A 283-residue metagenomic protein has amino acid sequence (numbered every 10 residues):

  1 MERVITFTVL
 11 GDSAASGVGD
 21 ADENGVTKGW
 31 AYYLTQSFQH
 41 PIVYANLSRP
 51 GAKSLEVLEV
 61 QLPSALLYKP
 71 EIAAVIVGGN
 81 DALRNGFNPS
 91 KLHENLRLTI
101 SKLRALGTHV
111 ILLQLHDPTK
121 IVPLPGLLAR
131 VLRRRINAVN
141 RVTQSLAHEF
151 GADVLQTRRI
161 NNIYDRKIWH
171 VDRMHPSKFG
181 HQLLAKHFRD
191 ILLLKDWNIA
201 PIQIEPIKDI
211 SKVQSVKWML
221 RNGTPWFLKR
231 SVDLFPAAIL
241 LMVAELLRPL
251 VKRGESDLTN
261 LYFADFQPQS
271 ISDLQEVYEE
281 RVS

Functional and structural regions predicted by a protein language model:
M1-P50, V60-K69, A73, Q267-R281: Serine-esterase "nucleophile elbow" of acetyl-processing enzymes
S16, D20, S54-E94, D117-P118: Oxyanion-hole/transition-state-stabilizing segment in secreted/luminal serine hydrolases and related acyltransferases
G25-V26, F87-L92, L127-R135, D172-P176: Alpha-helix N-cap and loop-to-helix initiation/capping positions
Y33, K91-A105, A138-S145: Alpha-helical scaffolding segments of alpha/beta enzyme cores, especially the outer helices of TIM-barrel or partial
N46-S48, Q114, Q156-R159: Residue-level recognition of beta-strand->loop/alpha-helix junctions
A105-V110, A152: A short helix->loop->beta-strand "cap" motif at the edges of active sites that frequently abuts
K120-T157, K178: Substrate-gating cap/lid alpha-helix
E149, D172-S283: Conserved catalytic region of serine esterases and O-acyltransferases that act on ester linkages in lipids
